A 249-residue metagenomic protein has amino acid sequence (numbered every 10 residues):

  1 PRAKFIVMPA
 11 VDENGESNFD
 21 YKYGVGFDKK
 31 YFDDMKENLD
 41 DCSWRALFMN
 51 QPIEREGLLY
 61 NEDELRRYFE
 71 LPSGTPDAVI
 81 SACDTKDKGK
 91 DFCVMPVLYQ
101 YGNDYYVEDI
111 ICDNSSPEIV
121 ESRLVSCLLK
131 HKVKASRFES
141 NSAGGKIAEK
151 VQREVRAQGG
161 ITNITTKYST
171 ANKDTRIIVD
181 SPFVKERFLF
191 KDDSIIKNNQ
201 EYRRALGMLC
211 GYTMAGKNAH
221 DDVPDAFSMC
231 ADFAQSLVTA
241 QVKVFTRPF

Functional and structural regions predicted by a protein language model:
P1-D20, K30-D34, Q51, R55 (+2 more regions): Mg2+-dependent endonuclease catalytic cores in nucleic-acid-processing enzymes, primarily RNase H-like
G15-C83: ATPase catalytic-site recognition across NTP-hydrolyzing enzymes
S73-Q100, A226: Gly/Thr-rich phosphate-binding beta-strand-loop-beta motif of the actin/hexokinase/Hsp70
K88-D91, H131, L237: A cross-taxa feature marking solvent-exposed loop/turn segments within ectodomains of secreted and single-pass membrane
L124, F227-C230: Short amphipathic C-terminal alpha-helix that caps PH/PH-like domains
A219-H220: Short glycine/threonine-rich catalytic loop with a Thr-x-Gly-x-Asp
M229-F249: Acidic two-metal-ion nuclease catalytic site recognized across multiple nuclease folds, prominently DnaQ/RNase D-T
